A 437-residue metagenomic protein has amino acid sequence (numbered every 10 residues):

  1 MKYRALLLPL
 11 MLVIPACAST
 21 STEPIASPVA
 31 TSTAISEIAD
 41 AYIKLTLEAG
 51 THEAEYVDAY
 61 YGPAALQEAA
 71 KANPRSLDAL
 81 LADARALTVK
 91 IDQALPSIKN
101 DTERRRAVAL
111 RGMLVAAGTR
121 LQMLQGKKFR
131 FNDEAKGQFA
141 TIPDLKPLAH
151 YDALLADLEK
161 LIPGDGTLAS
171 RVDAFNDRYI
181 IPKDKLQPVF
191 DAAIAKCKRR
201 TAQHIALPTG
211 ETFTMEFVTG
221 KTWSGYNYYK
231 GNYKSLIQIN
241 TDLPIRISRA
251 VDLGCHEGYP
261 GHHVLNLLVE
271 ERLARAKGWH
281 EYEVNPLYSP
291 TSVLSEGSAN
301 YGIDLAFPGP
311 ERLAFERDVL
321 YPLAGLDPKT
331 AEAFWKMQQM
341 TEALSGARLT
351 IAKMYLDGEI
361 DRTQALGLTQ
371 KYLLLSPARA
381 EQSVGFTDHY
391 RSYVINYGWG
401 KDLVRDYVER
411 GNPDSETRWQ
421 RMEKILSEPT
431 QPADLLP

Functional and structural regions predicted by a protein language model:
M1-L7: Bacterial N-terminal signal peptides that target proteins for export
L7-P15: Bacterial N-terminal signal peptides
C17-P437: N-terminal maturation segment of proteins
